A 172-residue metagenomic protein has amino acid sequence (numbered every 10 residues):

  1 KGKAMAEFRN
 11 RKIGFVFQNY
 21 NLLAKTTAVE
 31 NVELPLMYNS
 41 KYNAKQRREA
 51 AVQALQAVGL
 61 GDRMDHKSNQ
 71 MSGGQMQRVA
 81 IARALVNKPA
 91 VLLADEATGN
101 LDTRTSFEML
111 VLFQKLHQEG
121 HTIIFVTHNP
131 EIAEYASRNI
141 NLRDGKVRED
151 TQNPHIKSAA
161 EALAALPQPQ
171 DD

Functional and structural regions predicted by a protein language model:
K1-Y135, N139: ABC family nucleotide-binding domain
R143: A cytosolic small-molecule/anion-sensing beta-strand core signal
K146-D171: Conserved beta-strand-loop-alpha-helix hinge in the C-terminal portion of ABC ATPase nucleotide-binding domains
